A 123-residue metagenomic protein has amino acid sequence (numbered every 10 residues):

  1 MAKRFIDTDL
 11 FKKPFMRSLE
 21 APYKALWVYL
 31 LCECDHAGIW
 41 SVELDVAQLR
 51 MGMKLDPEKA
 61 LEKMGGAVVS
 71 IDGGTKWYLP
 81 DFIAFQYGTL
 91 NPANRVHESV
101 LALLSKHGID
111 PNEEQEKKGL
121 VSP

Functional and structural regions predicted by a protein language model:
M1-F15, M53-P123: Winged-helix/helix-turn-helix nucleic-acid-interaction surface
M16-P22: Structural motif
Y23-L30: Short alpha-helical "packing" element that flanks the helix-turn-helix/winged-helix DNA-binding module
L30-C34, Q86: Generic structural signal for hydrophobic core residues of well-folded globular domains
D35-M51: Short acidic, hydrophobic short linear motifs in intrinsically disordered regions
